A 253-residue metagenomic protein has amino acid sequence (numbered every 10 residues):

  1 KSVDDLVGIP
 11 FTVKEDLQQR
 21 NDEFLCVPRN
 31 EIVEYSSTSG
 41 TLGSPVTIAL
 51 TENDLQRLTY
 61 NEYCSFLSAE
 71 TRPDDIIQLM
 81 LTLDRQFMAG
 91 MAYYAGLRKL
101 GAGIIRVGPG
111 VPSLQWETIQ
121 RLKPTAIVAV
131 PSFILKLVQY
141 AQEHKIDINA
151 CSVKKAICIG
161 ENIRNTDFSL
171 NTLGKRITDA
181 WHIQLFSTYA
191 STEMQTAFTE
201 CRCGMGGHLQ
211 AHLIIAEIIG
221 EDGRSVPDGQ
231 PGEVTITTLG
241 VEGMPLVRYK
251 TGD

Functional and structural regions predicted by a protein language model:
K1-S37, G43-Y60, C64, S68 (+1 more regions): Nucleotide 5′-phosphate-binding alpha/beta core
T38-S39, I77, L97, A216: Hydrophobic alpha-helical segments that mediate membrane insertion or helix-helix packing
T41, D253: Conserved G/P- and acidic residue-centered "switch" motifs that form tight phosphate/ATP-binding loops in soluble
V46-T47, F87, I163-D167: A generic structural signal for short coil/turn motifs at secondary-structure boundaries
E52-L67, I76-K136: AMP-binding/adenylate-forming
P73-D74, V153: Phosphate-coordination loops involved in phosphoryl transfer and adenosine-cofactor binding
D74-D75, G229: Beta-strand-connecting loops/turns
L100-G252: Active-site glycine/GP-rich loop and adjacent strand/helix microenvironment that borders small-molecule binding pockets
